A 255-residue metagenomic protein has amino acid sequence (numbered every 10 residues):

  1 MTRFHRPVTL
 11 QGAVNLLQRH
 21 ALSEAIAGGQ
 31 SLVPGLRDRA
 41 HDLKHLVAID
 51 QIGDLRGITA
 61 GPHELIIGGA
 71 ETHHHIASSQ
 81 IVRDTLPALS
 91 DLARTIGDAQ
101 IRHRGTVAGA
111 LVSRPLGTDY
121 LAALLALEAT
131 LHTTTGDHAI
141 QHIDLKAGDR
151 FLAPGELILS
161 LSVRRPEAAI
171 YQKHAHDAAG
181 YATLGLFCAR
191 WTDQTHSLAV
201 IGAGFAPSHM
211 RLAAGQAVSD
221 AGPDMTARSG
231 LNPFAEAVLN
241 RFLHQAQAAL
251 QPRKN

Functional and structural regions predicted by a protein language model:
M1-N255: C-terminal structural segment of proteins
